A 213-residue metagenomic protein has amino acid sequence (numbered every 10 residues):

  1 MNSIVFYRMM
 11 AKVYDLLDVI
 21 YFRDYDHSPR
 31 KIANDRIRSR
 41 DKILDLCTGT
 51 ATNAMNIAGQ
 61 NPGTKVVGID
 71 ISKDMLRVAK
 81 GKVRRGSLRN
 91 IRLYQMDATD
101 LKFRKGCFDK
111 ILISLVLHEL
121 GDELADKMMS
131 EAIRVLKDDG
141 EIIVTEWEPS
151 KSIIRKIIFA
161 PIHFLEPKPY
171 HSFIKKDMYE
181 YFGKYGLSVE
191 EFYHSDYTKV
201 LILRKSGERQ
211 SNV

Functional and structural regions predicted by a protein language model:
M1-V13: N-terminal, positively charged/glycine-rich alpha-helical extensions of SAM-dependent methyltransferases
R23-R40: Conserved alpha-helix/loop element of class I SAM-dependent methyltransferases that forms part of the SAM/SAH-binding
D41, T64, G140: Glycine-centered, small-residue-biased loops immediately flanking beta-strands in adenine/cofactor-binding cores
L44-L46, T50-D100: Class I SAM-dependent methyltransferase SAM/SAH-binding core
T99-I111: A short acidic, Gly/Pro-enriched loop at the edge of an enzyme's catalytic core that lines a small-molecule cofactor
K110-E123: A short SAM/SAH-binding and catalytic strip from SAM-dependent methyltransferases
D126-D138: A short glycine-rich, Lys/Arg-flanked "PGG" loop and its adjoining helix->strand segment in the class I
I143-Y185, V189-V200: C-terminal alpha-helical "lid/dimerization" subdomain adjacent to the S-adenosyl-L-methionine
